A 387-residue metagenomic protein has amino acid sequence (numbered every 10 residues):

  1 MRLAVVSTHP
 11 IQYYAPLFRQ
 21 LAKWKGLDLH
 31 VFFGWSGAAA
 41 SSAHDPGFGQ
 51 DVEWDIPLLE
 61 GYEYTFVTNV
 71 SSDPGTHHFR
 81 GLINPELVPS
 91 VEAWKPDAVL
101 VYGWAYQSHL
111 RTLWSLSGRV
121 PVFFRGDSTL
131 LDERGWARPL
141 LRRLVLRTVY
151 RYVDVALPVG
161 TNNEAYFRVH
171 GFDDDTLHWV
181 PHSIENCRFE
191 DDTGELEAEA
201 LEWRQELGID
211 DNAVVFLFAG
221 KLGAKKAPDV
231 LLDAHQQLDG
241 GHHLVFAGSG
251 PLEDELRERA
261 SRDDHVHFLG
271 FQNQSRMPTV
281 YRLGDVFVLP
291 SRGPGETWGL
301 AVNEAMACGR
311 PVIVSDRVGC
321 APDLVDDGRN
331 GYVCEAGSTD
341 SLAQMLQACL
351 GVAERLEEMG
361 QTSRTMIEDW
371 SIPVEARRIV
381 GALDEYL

Functional and structural regions predicted by a protein language model:
A105-S108, S115, V120-L140, Y152-V155: A short, histidine- and acid-enriched strand-loop-helix "catalytic/donor-clamping" loop that lines the nucleotide-sugar
R138-P139, L146-E202, I209, F268: Donor nucleotide-sugar binding/catalytic pocket of nucleotide-sugar-dependent glycosyltransferases
A198, D210-K226, L232-H235: Conserved donor-binding/catalytic core segment of Leloir-type glycosyltransferases
Q205, E255, S341, A348 (+1 more regions): A short, well-ordered alpha-helix in the C-terminal region of glycosyltransferases
D254-S275: Nucleotide-activated donor-binding/catalytic signature segment of Leloir-type glycosyltransferases, i.e., the conserved
F271-Q272, T279-G284: Short alpha-helical donor nucleotide-sugar binding micro-motif in glycosyltransferases
A307, P311-S315, V325: Short hydrophobic beta-strand element within catalytic cores of glycosyltransferases and related nucleotide-activated
D326-G328, Y332-T339, A348-E354: Conserved acidic donor-binding segment of nucleotide-sugar-dependent glycosyltransferases
